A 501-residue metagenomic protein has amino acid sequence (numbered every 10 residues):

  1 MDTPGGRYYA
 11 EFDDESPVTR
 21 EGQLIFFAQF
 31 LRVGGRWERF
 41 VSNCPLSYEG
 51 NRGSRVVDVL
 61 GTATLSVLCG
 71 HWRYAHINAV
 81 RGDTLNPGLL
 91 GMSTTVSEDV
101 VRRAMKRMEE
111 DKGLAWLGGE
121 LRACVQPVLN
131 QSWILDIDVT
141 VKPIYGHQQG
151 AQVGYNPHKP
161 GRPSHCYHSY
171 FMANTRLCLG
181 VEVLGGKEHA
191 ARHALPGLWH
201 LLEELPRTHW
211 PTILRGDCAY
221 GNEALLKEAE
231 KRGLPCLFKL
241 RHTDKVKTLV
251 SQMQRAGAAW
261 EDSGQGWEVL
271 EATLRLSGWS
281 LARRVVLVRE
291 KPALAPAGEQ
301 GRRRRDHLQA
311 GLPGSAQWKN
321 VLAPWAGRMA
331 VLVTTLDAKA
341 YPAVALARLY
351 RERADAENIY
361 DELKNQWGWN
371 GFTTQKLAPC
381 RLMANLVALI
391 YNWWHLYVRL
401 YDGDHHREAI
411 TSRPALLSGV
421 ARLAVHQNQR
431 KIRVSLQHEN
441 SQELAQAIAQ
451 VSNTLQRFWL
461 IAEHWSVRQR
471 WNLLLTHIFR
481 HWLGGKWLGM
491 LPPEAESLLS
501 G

Functional and structural regions predicted by a protein language model:
M1-G6, A10, P235-I359, N365 (+1 more regions): An anionic, glycine-rich sequence signature occurring as long contiguous blocks
M1-R162, Y167-W210, A421-G501: Dynamic "connector" segments at or just before major functional cores
F30, I77, V141, E268 (+2 more regions): Short amphipathic alpha-helical "interface-anchor" segments enriched in bulky aromatics
C44-N51, Y341-Y350, Q366-L382, V398-I410 (+1 more regions): Short, solvent-exposed helix-loop connector elements
T84-P87, K142-I144, L177, K187-E188 (+8 more regions): Flexible loop/turn segments at secondary-structure boundaries
P211-G221: Acidic/histidine-rich, metal-coordinating catalytic segments
L226-P235: Short, surface-exposed basic-aromatic patches at helix termini and helix-loop junctions that form
